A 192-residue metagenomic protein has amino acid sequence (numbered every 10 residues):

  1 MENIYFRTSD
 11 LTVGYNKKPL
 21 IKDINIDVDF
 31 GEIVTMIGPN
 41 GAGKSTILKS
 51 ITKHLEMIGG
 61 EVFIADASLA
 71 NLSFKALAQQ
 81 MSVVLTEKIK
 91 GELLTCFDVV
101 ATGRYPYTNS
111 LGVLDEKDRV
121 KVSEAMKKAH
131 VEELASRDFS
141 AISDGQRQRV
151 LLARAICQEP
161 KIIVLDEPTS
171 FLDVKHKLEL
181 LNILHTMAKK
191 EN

Functional and structural regions predicted by a protein language model:
F6, I21-D23: Conserved structural motif at the start of ABC-family nucleotide-binding domains
I37-P39: The feature captures the beta-strand-to-loop junction immediately N-terminal to the Walker
T52: Helix-to-loop junction immediately C-terminal to a conserved catalytic motif
G60-S68: Conserved ABC transporter NBD signature motif
A101, E116-L134, E159: Conserved ABC ATPase "signature" region
G112-V113, D138-I142, Q146: Conserved ABC ATPase signature
I163-E167: Catalytic Walker B motif of ABC-type/P-loop ATPase nucleotide-binding domains
